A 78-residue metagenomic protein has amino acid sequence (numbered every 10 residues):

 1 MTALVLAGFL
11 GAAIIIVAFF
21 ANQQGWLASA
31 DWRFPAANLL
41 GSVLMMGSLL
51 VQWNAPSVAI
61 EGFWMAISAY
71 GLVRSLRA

Functional and structural regions predicted by a protein language model:
M1-A13, S57-M65: Structural signature of hydrophobic alpha-helical transmembrane segments
M1-T2, Q24-A28, L50-A55: Membrane-interface helix caps and helix-loop-helix hairpins in membrane proteins
I16, S42, M65-S68: Small-residue-rich packing faces within the transmembrane alpha-helices of Major Facilitator Superfamily
V17-A28, A69-A78: C-terminal ends of transmembrane helices
A30-N38: Cytoplasmic-side transmembrane-helix entry/capping segments in multi-pass membrane proteins
L40-M46: Hydrophobic, membrane-inserted alpha-helices
W53-A78: C-terminal structural segments of small proteins and small subunits
